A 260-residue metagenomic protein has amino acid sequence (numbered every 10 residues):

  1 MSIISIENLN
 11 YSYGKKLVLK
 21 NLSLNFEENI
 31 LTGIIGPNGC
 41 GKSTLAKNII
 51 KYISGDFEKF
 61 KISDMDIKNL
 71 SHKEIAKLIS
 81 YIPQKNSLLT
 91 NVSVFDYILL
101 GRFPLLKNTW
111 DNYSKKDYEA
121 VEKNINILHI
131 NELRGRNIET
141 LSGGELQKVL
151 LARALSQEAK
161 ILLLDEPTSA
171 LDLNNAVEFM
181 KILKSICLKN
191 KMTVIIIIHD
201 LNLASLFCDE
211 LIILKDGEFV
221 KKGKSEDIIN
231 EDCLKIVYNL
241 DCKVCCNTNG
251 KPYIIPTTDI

Functional and structural regions predicted by a protein language model:
F26, G55-D66, I75: Conserved ABC transporter NBD signature motif
I35-P37: The feature captures the beta-strand-to-loop junction immediately N-terminal to the Walker
I50: Helix-to-loop junction immediately C-terminal to a conserved catalytic motif
L99, S114-L133, E158: Conserved ABC ATPase "signature" region
N137-L141, E145: Conserved ABC ATPase signature
L162-E166: Catalytic Walker B motif of ABC-type/P-loop ATPase nucleotide-binding domains
V237-I260: ABC ATPase nucleotide-binding domains
